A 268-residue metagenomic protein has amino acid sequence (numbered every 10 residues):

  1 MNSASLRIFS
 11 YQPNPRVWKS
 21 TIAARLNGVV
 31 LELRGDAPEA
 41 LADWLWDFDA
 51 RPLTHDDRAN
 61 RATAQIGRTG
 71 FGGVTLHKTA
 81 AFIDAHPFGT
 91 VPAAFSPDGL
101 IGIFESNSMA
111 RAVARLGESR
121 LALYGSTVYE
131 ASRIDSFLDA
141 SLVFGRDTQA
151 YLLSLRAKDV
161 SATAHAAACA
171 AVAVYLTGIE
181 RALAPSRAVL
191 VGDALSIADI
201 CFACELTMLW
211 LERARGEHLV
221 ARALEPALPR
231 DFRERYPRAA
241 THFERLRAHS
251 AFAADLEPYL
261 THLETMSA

Functional and structural regions predicted by a protein language model:
N2-C169: GST-like domain detector, emphasizing the conserved glutathione-binding G-site in the N-terminal thioredoxin-like
L33, D255-L256: Intrinsically disordered, low-complexity regions enriched in proline, serine, glycine and charged residues
P38-L41, F104, L256-A268: C-terminal/domain-terminus segments
A114-E118, A184, R247-A248: Residues at helix-coil transition
G125-E244: GST-like fold's C-terminal all-alpha helical module
H242-E244, A248-F252, T261, T265-M266: Long, positively charged, glycine-interspersed low-complexity recognition regions
